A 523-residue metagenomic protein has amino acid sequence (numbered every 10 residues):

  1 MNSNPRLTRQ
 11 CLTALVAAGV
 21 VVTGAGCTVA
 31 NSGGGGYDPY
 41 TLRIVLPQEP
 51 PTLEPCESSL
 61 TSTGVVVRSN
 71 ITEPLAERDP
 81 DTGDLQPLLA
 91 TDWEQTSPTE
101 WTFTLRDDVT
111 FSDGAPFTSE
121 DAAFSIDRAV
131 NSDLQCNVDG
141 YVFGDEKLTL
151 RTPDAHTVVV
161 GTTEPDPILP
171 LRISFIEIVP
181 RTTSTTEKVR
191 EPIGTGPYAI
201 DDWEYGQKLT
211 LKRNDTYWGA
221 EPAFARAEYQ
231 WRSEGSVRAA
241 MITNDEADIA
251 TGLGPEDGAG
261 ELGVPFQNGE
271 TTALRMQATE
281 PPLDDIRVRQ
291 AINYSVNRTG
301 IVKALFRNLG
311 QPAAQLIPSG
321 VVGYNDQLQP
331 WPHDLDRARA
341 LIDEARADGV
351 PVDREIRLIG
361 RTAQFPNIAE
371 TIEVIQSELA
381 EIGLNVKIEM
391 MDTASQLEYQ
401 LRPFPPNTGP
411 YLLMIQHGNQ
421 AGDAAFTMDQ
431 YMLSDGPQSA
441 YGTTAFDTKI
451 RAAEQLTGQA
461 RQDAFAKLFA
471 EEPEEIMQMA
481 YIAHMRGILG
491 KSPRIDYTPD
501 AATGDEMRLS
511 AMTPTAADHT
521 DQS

Functional and structural regions predicted by a protein language model:
I44, G114, S377-G436, D463-A466 (+2 more regions): Periplasmic binding protein-like
V45-T96, I193-G194: N-terminal lobe/hinge region of extracytoplasmic solute-binding protein
E94, K387-M390, A394-S395, F426-P493 (+1 more regions): Extracytoplasmic/peripheral linker and loop segments enriched in polar/acidic and small residues with frequent Thr/Pro
E94, T104, V138-T182, D202: Surface-exposed binding/hinge segments that line and control ligand-binding clefts or catalytic entry sites
H156, D166, L171-P222, R226 (+1 more regions): Gly/Pro-rich hinge or "lid" segments in bacterial periplasmic/extracellular proteins
T186, N214-A259: Ligand-site clamp/hinge motif
L283-S377, A517-S523: Append "and occasionally in soluble cytosolic enzymes with long acidic Gly/Pro-rich linkers
L489-S523: Long beta-strand-rich cores associated with HINT superfamily self-processing modules
